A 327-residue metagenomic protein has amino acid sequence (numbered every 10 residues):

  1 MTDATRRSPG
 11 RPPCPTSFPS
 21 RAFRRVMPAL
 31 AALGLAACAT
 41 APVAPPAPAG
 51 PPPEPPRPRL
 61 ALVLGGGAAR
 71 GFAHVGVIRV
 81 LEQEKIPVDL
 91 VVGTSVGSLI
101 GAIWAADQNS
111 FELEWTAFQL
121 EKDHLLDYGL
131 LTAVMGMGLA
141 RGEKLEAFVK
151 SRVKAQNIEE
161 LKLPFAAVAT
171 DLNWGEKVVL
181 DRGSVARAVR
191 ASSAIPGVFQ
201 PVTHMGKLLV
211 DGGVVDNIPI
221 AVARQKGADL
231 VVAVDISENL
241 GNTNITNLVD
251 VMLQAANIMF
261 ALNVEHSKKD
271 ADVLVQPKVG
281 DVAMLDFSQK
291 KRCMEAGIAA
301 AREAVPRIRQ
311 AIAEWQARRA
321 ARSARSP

Functional and structural regions predicted by a protein language model:
T2-R7, C14, F18-P19, V26-L33 (+2 more regions): Patatin-like phospholipase
G93, G97: Gly/Ala-rich beta-loop-alpha elbow adjacent to hydrolase catalytic centers
